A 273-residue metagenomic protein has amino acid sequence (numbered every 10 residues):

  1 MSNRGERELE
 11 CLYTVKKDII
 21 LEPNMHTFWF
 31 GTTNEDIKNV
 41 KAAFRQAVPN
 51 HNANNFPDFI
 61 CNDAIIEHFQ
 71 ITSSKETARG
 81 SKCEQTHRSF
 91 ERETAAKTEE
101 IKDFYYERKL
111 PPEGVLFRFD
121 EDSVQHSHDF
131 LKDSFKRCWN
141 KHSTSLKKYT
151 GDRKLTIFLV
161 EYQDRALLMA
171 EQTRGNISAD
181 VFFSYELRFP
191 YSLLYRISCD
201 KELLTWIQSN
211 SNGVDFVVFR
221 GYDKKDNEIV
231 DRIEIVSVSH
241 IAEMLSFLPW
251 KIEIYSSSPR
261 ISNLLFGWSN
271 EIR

Functional and structural regions predicted by a protein language model:
M1-N52, F69-R273: Metal-dependent nuclease catalytic core centered on acidic motifs
N55: Aromatic-lined ligand-binding clefts that engage carbohydrates, nucleic acids, or primary amines
F59, A64-Q70: Conserved catalytic cores of phosphodiester-cleaving nucleases, focusing on short active-site segments
